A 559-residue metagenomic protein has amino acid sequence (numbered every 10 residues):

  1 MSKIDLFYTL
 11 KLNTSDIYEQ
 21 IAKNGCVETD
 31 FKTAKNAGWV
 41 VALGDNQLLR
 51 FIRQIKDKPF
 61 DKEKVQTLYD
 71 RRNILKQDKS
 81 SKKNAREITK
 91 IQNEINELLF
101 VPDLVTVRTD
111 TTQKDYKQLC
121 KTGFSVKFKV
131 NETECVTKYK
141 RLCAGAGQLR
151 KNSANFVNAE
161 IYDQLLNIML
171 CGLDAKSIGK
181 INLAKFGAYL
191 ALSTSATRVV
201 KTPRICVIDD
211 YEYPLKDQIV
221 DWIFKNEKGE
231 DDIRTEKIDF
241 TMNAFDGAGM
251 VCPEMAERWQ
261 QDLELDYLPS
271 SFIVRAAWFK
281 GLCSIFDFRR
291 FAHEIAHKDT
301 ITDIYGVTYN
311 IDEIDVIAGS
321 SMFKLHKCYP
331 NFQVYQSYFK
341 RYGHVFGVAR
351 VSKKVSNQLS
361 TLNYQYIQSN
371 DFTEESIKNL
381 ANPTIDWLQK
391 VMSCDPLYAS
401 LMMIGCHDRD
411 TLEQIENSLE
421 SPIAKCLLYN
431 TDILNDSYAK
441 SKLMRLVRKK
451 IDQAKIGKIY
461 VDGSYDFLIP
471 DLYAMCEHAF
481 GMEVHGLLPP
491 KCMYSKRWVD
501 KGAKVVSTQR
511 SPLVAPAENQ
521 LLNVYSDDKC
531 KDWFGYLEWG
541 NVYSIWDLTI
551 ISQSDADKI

Functional and structural regions predicted by a protein language model:
M1-A556: Conserved small-residue
